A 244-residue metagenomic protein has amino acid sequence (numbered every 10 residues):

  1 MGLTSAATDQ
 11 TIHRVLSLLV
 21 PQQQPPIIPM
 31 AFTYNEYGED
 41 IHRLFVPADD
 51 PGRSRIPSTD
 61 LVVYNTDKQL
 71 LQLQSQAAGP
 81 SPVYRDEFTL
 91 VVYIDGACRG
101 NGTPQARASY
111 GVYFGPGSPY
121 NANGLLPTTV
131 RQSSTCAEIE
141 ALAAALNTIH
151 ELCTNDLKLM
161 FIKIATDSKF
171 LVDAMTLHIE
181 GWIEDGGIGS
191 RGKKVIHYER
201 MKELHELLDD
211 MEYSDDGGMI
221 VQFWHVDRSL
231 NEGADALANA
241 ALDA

Functional and structural regions predicted by a protein language model:
M1-G2: N-terminal targeting segments with Sec-dependent signals, encompassing both cleavable signal peptides and non-cleavable
S5, H13-L19, F32, N101 (+1 more regions): RNase H catalytic domain
V15-S17, P29-C136, T148-L152, A241: RNase H-like nuclease fold core
A236-A244: Short, surface-exposed amphipathic charged segments that create phosphate/polyanion-binding patches used for binding
